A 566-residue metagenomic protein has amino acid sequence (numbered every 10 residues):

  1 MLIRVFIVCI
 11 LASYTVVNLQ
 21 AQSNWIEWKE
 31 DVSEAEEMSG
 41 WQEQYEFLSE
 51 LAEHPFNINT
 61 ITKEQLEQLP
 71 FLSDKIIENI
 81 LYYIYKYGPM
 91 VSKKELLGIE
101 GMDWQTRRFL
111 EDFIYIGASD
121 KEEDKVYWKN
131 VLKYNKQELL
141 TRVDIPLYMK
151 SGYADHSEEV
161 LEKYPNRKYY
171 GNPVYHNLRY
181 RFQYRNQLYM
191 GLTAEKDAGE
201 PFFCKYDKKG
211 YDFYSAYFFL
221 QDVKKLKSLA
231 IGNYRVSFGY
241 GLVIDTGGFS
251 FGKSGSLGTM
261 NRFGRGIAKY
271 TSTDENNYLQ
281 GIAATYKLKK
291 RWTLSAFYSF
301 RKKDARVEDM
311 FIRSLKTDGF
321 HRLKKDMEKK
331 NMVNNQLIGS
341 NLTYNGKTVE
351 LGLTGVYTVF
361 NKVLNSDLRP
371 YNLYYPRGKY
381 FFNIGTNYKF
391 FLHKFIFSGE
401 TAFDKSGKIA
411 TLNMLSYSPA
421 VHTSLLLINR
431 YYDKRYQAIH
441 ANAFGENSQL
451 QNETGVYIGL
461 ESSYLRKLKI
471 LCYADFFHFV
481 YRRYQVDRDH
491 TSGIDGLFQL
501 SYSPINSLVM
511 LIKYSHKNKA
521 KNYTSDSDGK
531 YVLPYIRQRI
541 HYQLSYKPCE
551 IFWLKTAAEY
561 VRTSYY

Functional and structural regions predicted by a protein language model:
M1-N24: Bacterial Sec-dependent N-terminal signal peptides
L48-P70, K86, V91-I99, F113-I114: Extended, structured, electrostatic nucleic-acid-contact surfaces
S73-I77, D103-W104: Small-residue hinge/turn detector
Y127-Y164, F182, N186-L192, L229 (+2 more regions): Transmembrane beta-strand segments of Gram-negative outer membrane beta-barrel proteins
K129-K136, Q187, L220-L229, F238 (+6 more regions): Short loop/turn motifs that connect adjacent beta-strands in outer-membrane beta-barrel proteins
Y169-P173, V333-S366, L373-Y566: Exposed, low-structure sequence patches enriched in small/polar residues
E195-F213, A268-E275, E328-N331, A402-D404: Outer-membrane beta-barrel proteins
K208-R265, T271-D304, H422-I439: Outer membrane beta-barrel
